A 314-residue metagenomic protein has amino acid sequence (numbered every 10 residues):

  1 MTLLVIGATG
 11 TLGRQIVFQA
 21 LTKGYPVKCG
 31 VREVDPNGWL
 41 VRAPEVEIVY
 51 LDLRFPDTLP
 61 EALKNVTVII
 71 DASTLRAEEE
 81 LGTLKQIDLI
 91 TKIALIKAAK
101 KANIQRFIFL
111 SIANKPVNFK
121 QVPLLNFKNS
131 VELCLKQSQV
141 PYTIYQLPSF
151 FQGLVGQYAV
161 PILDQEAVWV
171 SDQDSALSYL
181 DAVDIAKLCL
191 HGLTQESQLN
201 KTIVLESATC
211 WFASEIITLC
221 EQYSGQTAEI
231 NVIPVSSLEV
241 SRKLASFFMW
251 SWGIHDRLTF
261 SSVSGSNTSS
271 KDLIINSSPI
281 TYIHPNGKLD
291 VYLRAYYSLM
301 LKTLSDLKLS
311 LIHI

Functional and structural regions predicted by a protein language model:
T2-Y25: N-terminal Rossmann NAD(P)H-binding glycine-rich loop of SDR-like oxidoreductase domains
L4, V34-A94, A98-K101, P116: NAD(P)H-binding glycine-rich loop region in Rossmannoid oxidoreductase-like domains and their noncatalytic homologs
L12, I185, L205, I216 (+1 more regions): Non-catalytic, hydrophobic alpha-helical segments
L75-L163: Glycine-/Pro-rich loop/turn segments that contact NAD(P) or position catalytic residues in Rossmann-like domains
G153-V160, G192-I203, Q226: Glycine/proline-rich active-site loop of Rossmann-fold NAD(P)-dependent oxidoreductases
S171-L193, K201: Substrate-positioning beta->alpha
A176-V183, E206-Q222, V235-K243: Substrate-binding strand-loop-helix patch in Rossmann-like NAD(P)-dependent oxidoreductase/epimerase domains
S236-L311: A hydrophobic C-terminal alpha-helical subdomain
